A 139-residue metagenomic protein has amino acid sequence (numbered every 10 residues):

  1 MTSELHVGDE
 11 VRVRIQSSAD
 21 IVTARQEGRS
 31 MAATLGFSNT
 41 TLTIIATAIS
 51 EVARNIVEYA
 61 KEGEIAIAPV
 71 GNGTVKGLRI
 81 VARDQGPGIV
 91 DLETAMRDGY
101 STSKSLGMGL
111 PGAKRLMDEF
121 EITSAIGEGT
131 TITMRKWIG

Functional and structural regions predicted by a protein language model:
M1-R12, A53-G139: Conserved beta-strand-loop-beta-strand hairpin that lines the nucleotide-binding pocket of ATP/GTP-utilizing enzymes
M1-T47: Bergerat-fold GHKL ATPase/HATPase_c domain
